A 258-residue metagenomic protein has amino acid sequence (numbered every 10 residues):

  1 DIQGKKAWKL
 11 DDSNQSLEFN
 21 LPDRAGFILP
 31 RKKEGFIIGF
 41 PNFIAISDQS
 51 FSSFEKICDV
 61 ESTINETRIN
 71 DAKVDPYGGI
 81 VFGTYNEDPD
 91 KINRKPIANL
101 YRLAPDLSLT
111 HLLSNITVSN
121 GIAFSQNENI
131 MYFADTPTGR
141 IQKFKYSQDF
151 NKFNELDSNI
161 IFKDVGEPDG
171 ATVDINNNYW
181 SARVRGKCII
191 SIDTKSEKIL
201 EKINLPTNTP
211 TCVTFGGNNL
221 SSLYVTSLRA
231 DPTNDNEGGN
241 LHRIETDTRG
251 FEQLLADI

Functional and structural regions predicted by a protein language model:
D1-I2, I37-N42, I80-K91, M131-T138 (+2 more regions): Conserved beta-strand positions in repeat-built beta-propeller and related beta-rich domains
D1-L21, P41-A45: Beta-propeller domains
K6-W8, F43-A45, K91, A98-Y101 (+3 more regions): A short loop-to-beta-strand structural motif that recurs across blades of beta-propeller domains
S13-N20, E55-S62, L107-S114, L156-K163 (+1 more regions): A short beta-strand motif characteristic of beta-propeller blades
L21-I37, S62-G79, E87, I97-N99 (+4 more regions): Beta-rich, blade/repeat-based domains predominating in secreted/periplasmic proteins but also intracellular
D48, F144-K152, T194, E245-F251: Short loop/turn segments immediately following beta-strands, especially the blade-tip and inter-blade linker loops
R140, I160-K198: Loop/turn-rich, solvent-exposed surfaces of beta-rich toroidal or solenoidal domains
T214-I258: Blade-level signature of beta-propeller repeat domains, shared across WD40, Kelch, NHL, RCC1 and BNR/Asp-box propellers
